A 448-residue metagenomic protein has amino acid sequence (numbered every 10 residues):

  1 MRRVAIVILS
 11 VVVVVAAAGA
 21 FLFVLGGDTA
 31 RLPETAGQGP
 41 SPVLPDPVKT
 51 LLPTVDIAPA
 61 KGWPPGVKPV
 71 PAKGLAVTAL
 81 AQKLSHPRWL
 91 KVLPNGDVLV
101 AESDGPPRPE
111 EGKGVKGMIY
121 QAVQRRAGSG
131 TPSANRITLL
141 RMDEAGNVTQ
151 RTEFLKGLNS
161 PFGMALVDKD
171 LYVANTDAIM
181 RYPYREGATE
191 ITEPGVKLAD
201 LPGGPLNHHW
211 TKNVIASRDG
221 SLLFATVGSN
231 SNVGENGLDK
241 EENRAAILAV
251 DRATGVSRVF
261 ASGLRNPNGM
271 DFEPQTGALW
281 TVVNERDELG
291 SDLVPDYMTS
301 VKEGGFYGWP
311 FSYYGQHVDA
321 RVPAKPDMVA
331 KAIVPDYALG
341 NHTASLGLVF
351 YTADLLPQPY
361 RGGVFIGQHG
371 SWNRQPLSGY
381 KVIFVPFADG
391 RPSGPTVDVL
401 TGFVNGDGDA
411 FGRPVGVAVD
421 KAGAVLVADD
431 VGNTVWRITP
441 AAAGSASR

Functional and structural regions predicted by a protein language model:
M1-V14, F21: N-terminal Sec-pathway targeting helices
L25-P71, R108-E111, G117-G128, P132 (+7 more regions): Beta-propeller domain segments
L80-L84, T152-N159, L198-L206, V259-L264 (+3 more regions): Surface loop/turn motifs at the tips and blade-to-blade linkers of beta-strand repeat domains
L90, M164, V214, P267-M270 (+2 more regions): Hydrophobic core register within WD40 beta-propeller blades
L93-G96, L166-K169, A216-G220, E273-T276 (+2 more regions): Residue-level detector of Asp-centered blade-edge/turn motifs that repeat once per structural unit in beta-propeller
D97-L99, D170-V173, L222-T226, A278-V282 (+2 more regions): Conserved beta-propeller blade signature
T149-D170, N175-S217, S229-N232: Asp-box/WD-like beta-propeller blade repeats and closely related beta-sheet repeat scaffolds
A418-R448: Blade-level signature of beta-propeller repeat domains, shared across WD40, Kelch, NHL, RCC1 and BNR/Asp-box propellers
